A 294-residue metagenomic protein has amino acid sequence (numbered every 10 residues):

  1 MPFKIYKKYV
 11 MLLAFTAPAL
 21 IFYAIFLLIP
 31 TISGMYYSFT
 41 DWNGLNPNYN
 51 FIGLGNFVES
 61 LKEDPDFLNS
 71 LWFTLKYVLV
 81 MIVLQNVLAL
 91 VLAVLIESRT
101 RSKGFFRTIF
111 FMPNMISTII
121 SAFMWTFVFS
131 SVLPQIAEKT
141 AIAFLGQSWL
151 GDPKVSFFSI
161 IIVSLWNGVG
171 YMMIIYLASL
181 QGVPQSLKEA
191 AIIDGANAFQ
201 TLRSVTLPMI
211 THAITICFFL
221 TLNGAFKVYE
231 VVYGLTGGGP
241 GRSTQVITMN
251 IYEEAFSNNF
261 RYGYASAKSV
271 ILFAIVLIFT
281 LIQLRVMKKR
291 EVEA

Functional and structural regions predicted by a protein language model:
K4-A294: A structural signal for multi-pass alpha-helical bundles of membrane permease subunits that mediate small-molecule
